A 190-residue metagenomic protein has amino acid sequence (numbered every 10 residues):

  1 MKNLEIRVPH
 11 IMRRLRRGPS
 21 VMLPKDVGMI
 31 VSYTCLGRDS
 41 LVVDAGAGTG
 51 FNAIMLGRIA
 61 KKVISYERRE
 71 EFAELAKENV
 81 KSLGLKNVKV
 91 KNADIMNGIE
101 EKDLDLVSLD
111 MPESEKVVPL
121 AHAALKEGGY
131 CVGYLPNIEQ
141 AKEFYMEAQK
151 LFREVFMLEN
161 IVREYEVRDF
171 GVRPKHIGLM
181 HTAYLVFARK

Functional and structural regions predicted by a protein language model:
M1-R38, E74-K81, K86, F170: Class I SAM-dependent transferase core
L23, G48-T49: Conserved SAM/SAH-binding loop
G37-G48: Conserved class I S-adenosyl-L-methionine
V43, I64, V132: Conserved beta-strand positions in the Rossmann-like core of class I SAM-dependent methyltransferases
T49-A60, A123: Conserved SAM-binding loop of SAM-dependent methyltransferases across substrates and taxa, primarily the Class I
L56-I64, E127, F152: Conserved S-adenosyl-L-methionine
Y66-S114: S-adenosyl-L-methionine
V118-Y184: C-terminal substrate-binding/active-site "lid" region of AdoMet-derived donor-dependent transferases
